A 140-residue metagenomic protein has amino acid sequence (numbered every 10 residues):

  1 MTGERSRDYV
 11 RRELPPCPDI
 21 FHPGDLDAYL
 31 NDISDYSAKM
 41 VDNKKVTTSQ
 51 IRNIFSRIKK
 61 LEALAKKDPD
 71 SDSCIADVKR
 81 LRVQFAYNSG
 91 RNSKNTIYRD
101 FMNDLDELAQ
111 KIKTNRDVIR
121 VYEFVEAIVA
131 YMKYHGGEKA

Functional and structural regions predicted by a protein language model:
M1-A140: Small/polar/charged residue-enriched interaction surfaces, especially the RNA/DNA-contacting tracks of RNP/CRISPR
